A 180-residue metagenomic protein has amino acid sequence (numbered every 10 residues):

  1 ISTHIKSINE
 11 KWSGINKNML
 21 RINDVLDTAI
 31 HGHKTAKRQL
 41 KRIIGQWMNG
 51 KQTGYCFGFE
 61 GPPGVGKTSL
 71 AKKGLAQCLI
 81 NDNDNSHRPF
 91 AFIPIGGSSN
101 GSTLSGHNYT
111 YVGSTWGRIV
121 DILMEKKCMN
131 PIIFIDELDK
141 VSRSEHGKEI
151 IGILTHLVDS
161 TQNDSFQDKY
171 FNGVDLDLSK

Functional and structural regions predicted by a protein language model:
I1-N18: Interdomain "pre-motor" coupling segment immediately N-terminal to P-loop NTPase/helicase cores
I15-E60, I119-V120: Pre-Walker A (pre-P-loop) alpha-helix and adjacent loop at the N terminus of AAA/AAA+ ATPase modules, a conserved
W47-T53, P89, T115-G117, Q162-N172: Active-site phosphate-binding and catalytic loops of NTP-dependent enzymes
Q52-F57, M129-P131, S179-K180: Pre-Walker A (Motif I) flank of P-loop NTPase domains
T53-P94, M124-E125: Walker A/P-loop
I93-D121, G147-D159: Conserved AAA+ P-loop NTPase core
T110-I133, Q167-D175: Conserved alpha-helical scaffold flanking the Walker A/P-loop in AAA+ ATPase domains
I135-D175: Conserved catalytic/switch belt of AAA+ P-loop NTPases
